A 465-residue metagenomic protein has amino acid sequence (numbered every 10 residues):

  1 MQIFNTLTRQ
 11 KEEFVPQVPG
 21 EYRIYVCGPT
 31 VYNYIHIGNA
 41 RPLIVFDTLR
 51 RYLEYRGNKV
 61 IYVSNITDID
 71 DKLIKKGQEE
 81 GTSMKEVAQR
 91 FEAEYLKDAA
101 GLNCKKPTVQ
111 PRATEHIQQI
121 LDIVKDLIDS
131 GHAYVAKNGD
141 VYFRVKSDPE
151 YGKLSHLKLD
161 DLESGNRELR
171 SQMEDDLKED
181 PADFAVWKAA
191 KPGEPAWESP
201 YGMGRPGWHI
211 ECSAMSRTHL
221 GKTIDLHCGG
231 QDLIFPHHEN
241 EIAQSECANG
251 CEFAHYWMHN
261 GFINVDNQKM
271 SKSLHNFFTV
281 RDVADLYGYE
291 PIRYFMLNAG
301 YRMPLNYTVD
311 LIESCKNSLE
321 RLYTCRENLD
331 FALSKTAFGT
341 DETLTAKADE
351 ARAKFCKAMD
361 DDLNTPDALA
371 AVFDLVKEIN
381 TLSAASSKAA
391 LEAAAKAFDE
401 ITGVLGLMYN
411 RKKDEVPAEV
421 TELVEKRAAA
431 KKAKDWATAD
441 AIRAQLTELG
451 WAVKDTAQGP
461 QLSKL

Functional and structural regions predicted by a protein language model:
M1-Y32, D47, K97, Q118-D330: Alpha-helical recognition segments enriched in aromatics with Gly/Pro capping that present substrate-recognition
T8-E13, Q17-K105, Q458-L462: N-terminal, positively charged nucleic-acid-binding surface of large information/translation enzymes
N58, H132, W451: Short phosphate-binding/catalytic loops that engage adenosine nucleotides
I66-D70, E92-Y95, K105-I120, N138-S147: Short, glycine/charge-rich beta-strand/loop segments that flank catalytic centers and engage negatively charged groups
Q78-M84, T108-T114, G230: The substrate-binding groove and active-site-proximal loops of carbohydrate-active enzymes, especially glycoside
K269-M270, F277-L465: Structural preference for alpha-helix termini/caps and helix-kink/transition segments
